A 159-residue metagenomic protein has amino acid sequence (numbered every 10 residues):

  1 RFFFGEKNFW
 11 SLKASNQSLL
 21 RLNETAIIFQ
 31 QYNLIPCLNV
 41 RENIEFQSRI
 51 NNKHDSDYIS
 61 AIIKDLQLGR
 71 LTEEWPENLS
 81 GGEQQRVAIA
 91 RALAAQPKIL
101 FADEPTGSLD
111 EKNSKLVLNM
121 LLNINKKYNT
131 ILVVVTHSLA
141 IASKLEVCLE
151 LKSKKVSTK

Functional and structural regions predicted by a protein language model:
R1-N8: Conserved ABC transporter NBD signature motif
N8, K53-L71: Conserved ABC ATPase "signature" region
F9-A26: ABC ATPase NBD coupling module
L38-E45: Short coil-to-helix segment of the ABC ATPase nucleotide-binding domain corresponding to the Q-loop/switch region
W75-Q85: Conserved ABC ATPase signature
A94-K98: A short, proline-enriched helix->beta-strand linker immediately N-terminal to the Walker B motif in ABC-type P-loop
L100-D103: Catalytic Walker B motif of ABC-type/P-loop ATPase nucleotide-binding domains
